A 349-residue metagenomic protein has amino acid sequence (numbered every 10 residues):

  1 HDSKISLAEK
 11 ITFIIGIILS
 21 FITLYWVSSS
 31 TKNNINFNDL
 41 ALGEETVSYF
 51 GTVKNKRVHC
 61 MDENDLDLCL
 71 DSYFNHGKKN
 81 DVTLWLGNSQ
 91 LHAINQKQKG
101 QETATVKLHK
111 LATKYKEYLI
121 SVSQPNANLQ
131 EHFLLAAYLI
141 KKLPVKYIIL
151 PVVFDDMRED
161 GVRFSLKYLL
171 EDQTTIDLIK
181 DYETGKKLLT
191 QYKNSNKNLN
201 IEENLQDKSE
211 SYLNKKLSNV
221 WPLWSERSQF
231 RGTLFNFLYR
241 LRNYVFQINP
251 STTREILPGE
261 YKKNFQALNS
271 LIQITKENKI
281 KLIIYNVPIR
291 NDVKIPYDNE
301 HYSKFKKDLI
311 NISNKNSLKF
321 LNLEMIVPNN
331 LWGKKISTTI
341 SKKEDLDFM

Functional and structural regions predicted by a protein language model:
H1-V82: N-terminal secretory targeting modules
I35-N38, S165-I283: Secreted/periplasmic serine-hydrolase-like ester/acetyl group-modifying domain
S72-L178: Membrane-embedded segments
S121-S123, N286, N322-E324: Residue-level recognition of beta-strand->loop/alpha-helix junctions
P125-Q130, P258-N264, P296-H301: Acidic-and-aromatic substrate-binding clefts and catalytic sites of carbohydrate-active enzymes
I272-H301: Active-site segments of SGNH/GDSL-like serine hydrolases that catalyze O-acetyl group transfer/hydrolysis on lipids
H301-M349: Catalytic His-Asp segment of secreted/periplasmic serine-dependent ester chemistry enzymes
